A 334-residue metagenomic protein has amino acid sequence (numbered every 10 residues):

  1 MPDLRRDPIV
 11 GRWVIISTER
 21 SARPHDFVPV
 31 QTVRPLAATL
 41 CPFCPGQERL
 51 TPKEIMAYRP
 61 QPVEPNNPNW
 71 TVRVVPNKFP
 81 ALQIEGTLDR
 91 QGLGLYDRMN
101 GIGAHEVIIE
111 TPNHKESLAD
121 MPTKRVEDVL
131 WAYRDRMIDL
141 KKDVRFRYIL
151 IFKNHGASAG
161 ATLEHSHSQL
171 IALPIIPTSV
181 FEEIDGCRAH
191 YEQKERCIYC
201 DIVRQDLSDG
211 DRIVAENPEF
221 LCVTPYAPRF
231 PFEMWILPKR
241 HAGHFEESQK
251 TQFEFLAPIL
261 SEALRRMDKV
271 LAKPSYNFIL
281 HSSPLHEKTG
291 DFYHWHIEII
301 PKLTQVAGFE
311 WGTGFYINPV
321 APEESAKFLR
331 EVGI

Functional and structural regions predicted by a protein language model:
M1-H165, I171-G243, T251, R265 (+2 more regions): Active-site microenvironments that recognize anionic phosphate/pyrophosphate groups
G243-Q252, L256-L260: A contiguous, surface-exposed recognition patch within enzymatic or periplasmic domains that forms
F255-K273: Extended C-terminal subregions enriched in glycine
